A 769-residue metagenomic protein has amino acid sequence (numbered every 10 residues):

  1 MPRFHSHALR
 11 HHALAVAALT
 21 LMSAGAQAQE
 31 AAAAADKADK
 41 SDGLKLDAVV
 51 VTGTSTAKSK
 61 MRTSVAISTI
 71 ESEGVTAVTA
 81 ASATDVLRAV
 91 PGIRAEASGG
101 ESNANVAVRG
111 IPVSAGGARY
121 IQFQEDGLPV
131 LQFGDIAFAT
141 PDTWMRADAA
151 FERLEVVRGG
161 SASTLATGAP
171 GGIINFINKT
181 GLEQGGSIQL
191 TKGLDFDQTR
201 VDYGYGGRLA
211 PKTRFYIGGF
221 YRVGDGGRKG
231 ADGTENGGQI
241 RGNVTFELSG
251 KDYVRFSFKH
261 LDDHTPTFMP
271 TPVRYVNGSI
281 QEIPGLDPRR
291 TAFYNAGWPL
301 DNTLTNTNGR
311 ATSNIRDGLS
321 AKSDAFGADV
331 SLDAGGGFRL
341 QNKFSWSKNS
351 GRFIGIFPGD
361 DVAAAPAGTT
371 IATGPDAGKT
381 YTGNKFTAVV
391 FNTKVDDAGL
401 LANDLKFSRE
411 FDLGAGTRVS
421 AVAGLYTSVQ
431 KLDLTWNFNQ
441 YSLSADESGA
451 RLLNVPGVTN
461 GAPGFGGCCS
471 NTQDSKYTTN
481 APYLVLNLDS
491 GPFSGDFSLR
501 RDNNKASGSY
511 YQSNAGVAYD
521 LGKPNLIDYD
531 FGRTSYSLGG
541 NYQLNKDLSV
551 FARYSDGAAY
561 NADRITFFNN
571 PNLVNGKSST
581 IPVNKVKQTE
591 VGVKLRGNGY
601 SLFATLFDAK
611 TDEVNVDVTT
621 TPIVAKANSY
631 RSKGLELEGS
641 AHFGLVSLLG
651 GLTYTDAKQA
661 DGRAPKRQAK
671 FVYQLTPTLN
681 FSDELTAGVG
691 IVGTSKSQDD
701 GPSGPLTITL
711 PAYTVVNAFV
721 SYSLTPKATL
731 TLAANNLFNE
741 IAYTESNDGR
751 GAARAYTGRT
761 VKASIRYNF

Functional and structural regions predicted by a protein language model:
M1-A80, T84-A89, Y630, A641: N-terminal Sec signal peptide and the immediately downstream disordered periplasmic leader that contains the TonB box
E30-A31, P492, G599-T619, A625-S703 (+3 more regions): Gram-negative outer-membrane beta-barrel transporters
D36, T52, S59, T84-P129: Extracytoplasmic beta-strand/coil segments of soluble accessory domains associated with Gram-negative outer-membrane
P129-R158: Short acidic/polar hinge/loop motifs at secondary-structure boundaries that mediate gating or recognition
I173-R208, I217-G230: Short strand-turn segments of transmembrane beta-barrel domains in outer membranes, especially the first one or two
Q184, K212-F215, K251-F256, F338-L340 (+10 more regions): Repeated loop/turn-to-beta-strand initiation elements of outer-membrane beta-barrel proteins
T234, N243-E247, K251-A325, R352-N392 (+3 more regions): Acidic/polar loop-and-plug regions of large Gram-negative outer-membrane beta-barrel proteins
A398, T417-Q430, T435-N437, L443-S448 (+6 more regions): Structural signature of Gram-negative outer-membrane beta-barrels, strongest in the C-terminal barrel of TonB-dependent
